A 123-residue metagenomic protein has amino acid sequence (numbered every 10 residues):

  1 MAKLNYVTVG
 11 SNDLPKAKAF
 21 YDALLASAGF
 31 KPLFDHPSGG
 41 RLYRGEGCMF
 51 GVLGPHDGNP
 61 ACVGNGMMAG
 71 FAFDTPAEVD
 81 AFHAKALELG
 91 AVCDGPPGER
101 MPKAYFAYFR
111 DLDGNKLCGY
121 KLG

Functional and structural regions predicted by a protein language model:
M1-A19, A69, G123: N-terminal beta-strand motif that seeds the catalytic metal site of vicinal oxygen chelate
M1-K3, C62-N65, M101: Short glycine-enriched loop/turn motifs at secondary-structure junctions
T8-F50: Core segments of cupin and vicinal oxygen chelate
N12, A23-S27, A72, F82-D94: Charge-dense, helix-prone N-terminal extensions
P32, A72-F73, C118: A domain-level signal for the structural core that forms small-molecule/cofactor-binding pockets and catalytic centers
G39-R41, M67, K103-A107: Short beta-strand micro-motifs in enzyme catalytic cores
Y43-H83: Long, continuous compositionally biased terminal/linker segments
H83-G123: Vicinal oxygen chelate
